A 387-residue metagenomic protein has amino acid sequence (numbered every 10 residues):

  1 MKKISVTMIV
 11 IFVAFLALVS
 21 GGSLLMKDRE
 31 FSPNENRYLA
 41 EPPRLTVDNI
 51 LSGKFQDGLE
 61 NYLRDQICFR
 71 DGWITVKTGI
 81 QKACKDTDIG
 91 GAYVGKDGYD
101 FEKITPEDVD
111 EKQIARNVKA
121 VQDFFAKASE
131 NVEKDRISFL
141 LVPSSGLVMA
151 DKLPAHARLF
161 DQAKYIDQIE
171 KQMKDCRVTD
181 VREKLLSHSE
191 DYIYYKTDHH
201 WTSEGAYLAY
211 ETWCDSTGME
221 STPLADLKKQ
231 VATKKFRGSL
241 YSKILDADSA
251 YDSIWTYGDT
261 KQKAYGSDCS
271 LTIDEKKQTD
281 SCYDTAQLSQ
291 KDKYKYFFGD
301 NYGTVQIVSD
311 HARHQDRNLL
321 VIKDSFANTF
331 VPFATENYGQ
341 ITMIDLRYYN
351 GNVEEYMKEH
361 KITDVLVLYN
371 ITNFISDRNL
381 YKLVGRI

Functional and structural regions predicted by a protein language model:
M1-I387: Extracellular glycan-modifying ectodomains
